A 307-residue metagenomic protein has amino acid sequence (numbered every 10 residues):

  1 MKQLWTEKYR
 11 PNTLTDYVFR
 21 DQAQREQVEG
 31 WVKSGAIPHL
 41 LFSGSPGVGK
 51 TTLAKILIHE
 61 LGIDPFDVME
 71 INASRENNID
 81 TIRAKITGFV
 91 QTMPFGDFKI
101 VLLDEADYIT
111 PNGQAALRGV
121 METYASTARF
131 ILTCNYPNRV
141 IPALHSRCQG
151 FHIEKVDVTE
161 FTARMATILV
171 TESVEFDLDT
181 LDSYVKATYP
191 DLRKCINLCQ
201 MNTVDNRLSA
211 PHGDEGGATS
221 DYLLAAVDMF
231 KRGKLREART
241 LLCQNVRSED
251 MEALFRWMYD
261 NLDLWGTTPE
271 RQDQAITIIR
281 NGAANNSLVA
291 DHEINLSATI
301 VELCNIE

Functional and structural regions predicted by a protein language model:
M1-F151, E160, A166, S183 (+4 more regions): P-loop/Walker A NTP-binding region and its immediately flanking N-terminal helices in P-loop NTPase folds
S34, T92, P190, K231-R232: Charged, alpha-helical scaffolding/interaction elements associated with membrane systems
V101, D182-A187, R193-D205, T240-C243 (+1 more regions): C-terminal helical "lid" of AAA+/P-loop NTPase domains
V156-T159, E175: C-terminal lobe/lid and adjacent interdomain/linker elements of RecA-like ASCE P-loop ATPase modules
V170, D179-R193, H212-G216, A226-K231 (+2 more regions): A short helix-loop-helix "switch/interaction" segment in the helical subdomain of ASCE P-loop NTPases
D177-L178, A187-Q200, R236, M251-A253 (+1 more regions): The conserved phosphate-sensing helix
C199-D228, Q272-I276: Conserved C-terminal helix/linker of AAA+ ATPases
A226-E307: Helix-rich C-terminal "collar"/helical-bundle subdomain used as an assembly and partner-interaction module in RFC-like
